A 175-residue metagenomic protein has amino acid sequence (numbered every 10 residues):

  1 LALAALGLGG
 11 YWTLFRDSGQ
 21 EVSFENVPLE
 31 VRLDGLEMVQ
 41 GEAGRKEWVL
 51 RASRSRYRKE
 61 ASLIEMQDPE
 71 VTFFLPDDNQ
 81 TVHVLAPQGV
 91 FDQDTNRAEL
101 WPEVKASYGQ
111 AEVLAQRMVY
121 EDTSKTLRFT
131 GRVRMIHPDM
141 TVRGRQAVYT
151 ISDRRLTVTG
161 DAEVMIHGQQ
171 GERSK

Functional and structural regions predicted by a protein language model:
L1-K175: Mature-chain termini and adjacent capping regions
